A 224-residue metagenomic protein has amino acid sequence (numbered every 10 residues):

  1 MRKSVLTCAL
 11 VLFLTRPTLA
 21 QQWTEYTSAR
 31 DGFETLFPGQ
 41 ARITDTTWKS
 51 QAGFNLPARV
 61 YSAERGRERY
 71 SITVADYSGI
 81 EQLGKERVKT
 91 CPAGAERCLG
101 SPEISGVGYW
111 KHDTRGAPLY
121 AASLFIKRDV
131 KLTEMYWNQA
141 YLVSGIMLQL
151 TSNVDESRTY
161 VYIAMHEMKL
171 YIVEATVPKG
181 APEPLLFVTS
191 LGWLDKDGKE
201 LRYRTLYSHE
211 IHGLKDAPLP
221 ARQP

Functional and structural regions predicted by a protein language model:
M1-L6, A41: Bacterial N-terminal signal peptides that target proteins for export
L6-L14: Hydrophobic helical h-region of N-terminal Sec-dependent signal peptides in bacterial secretory/periplasmic proteins
R16-A20: Sec/Tat signal peptide C-region and signal peptidase I cleavage site
Q21-T27: Cleaved targeting-peptide boundary
A29, F33, A41-R42, P92-R97 (+3 more regions): Surface-exposed amphipathic alpha-helical segments
K49-R158: Conserved polar/disulfide-associated segments of primarily extracytoplasmic proteins
V161-E167: A short, surface-exposed beta-strand/turn
